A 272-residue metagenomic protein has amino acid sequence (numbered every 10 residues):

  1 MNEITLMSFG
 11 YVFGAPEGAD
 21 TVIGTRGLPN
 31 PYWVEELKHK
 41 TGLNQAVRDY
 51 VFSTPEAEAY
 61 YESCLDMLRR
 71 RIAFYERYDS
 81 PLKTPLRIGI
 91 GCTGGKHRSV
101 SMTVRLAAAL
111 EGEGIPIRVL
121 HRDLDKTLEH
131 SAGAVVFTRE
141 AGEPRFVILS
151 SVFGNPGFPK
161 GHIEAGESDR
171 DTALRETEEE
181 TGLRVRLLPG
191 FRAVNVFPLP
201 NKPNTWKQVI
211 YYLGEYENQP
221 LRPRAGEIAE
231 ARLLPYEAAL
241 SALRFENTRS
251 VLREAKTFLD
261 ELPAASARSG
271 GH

Functional and structural regions predicted by a protein language model:
M1-L86, E113, D123-D125: C-terminal accessory "lid"/substrate-recognition subdomains
P81-A108: Catalytic cysteine-centered active loop of the rhodanese-like fold, especially the PTP/DSP P-loop
R87-C92, L120, I148-L149: Extended hydrophobic secondary-structure segments that form protein cores and membrane-embedded regions
A107-P116: Post-Walker A helix-loop "phosphate-sensing" segment adjacent to the P-loop in P-loop NTPases
P116-R118, A132, V185: Hydrophobic anchor at the start of a short beta-strand that flanks the dinucleotide cofactor-binding loop
V119-L124, S241-H272: Charged phosphate-binding loop/patch that engages nucleotide di/tri-phosphates or the phosphate backbone of nucleic
T127-P159: N-terminal strand-loop-strand
G161-R253: Unchanged
